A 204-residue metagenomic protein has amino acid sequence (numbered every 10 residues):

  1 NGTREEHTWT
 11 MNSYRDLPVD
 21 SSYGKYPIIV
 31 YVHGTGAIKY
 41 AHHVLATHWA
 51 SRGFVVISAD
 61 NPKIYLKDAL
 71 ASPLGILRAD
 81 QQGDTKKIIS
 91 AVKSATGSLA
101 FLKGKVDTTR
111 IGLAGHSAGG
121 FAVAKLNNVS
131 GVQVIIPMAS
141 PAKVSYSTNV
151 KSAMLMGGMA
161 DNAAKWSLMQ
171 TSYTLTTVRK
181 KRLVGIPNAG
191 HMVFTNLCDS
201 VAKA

Functional and structural regions predicted by a protein language model:
N1-I29, A204: Domain-level recognition of soluble alpha/beta enzyme cores, biased toward histidine phosphatases/phosphomutases
L17-D68, N162-K165: Short substrate-entry loop that stabilizes the transition state in hydrolases
A41, L74-T108, K125-N127: Alpha/beta-hydrolase active-site loop
A100, R110-G112, V134-I136: Residue in the alpha/beta-hydrolase core beta-strand immediately N-terminal to the catalytic nucleophile
A114-G119, V123: Gly/Ala-rich beta-loop-alpha elbow adjacent to hydrolase catalytic centers
G131-A142, K151: A conserved short beta-strand
T148-A204: Active-site-adjacent alpha-helix of alpha/beta-hydrolase-fold enzymes
